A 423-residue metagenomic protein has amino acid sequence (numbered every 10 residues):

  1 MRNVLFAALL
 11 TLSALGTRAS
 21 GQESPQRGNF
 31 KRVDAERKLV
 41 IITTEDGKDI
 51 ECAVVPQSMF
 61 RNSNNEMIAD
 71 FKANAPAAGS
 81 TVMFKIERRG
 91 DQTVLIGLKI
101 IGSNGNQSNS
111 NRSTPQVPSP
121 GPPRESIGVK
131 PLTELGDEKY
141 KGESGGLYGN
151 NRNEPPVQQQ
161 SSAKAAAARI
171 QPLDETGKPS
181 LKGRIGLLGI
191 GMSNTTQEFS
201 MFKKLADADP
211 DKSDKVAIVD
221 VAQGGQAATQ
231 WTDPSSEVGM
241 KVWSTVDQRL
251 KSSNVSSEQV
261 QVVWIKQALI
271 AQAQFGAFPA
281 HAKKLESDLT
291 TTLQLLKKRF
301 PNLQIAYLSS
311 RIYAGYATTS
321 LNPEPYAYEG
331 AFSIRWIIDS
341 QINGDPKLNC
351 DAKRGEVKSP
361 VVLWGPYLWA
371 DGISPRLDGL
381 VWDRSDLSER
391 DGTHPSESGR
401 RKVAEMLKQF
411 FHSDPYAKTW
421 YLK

Functional and structural regions predicted by a protein language model:
R2-A7, T11-Q57, N62-Q116: Short, flexible, surface-exposed loop segments at domain boundaries
N29, T81, Q197-K204, K241 (+8 more regions): Extracytoplasmic/secreted proteins, especially bacterial periplasmic and envelope-associated proteins
G47-K48, M59, R89-D91, M192-Q197 (+6 more regions): Solvent-exposed loop/turn segments at secondary-structure junctions within structured extracellular/periplasmic domains
I68, S80, I312-K423: Catalytic His-Asp segment of secreted/periplasmic serine-dependent ester chemistry enzymes
E87, T195, K203-D207, D211 (+6 more regions): Sec-exported extracytoplasmic/periplasmic mature domains
P115-L188, M192, H412, Y416-K423: N-terminal module-boundary/linker segments of secreted carbohydrate-active enzymes
K139-S162, L181-A280: Conserved SGNH/GDSL esterase-like catalytic core that processes O-acyl groups on lipids and polysaccharides
K164-T176, S235-V255, K284-Q294, G344: A Trp-anchored, charged/polar loop motif used as the substrate-binding/catalytic surface of acyl/ester-handling
